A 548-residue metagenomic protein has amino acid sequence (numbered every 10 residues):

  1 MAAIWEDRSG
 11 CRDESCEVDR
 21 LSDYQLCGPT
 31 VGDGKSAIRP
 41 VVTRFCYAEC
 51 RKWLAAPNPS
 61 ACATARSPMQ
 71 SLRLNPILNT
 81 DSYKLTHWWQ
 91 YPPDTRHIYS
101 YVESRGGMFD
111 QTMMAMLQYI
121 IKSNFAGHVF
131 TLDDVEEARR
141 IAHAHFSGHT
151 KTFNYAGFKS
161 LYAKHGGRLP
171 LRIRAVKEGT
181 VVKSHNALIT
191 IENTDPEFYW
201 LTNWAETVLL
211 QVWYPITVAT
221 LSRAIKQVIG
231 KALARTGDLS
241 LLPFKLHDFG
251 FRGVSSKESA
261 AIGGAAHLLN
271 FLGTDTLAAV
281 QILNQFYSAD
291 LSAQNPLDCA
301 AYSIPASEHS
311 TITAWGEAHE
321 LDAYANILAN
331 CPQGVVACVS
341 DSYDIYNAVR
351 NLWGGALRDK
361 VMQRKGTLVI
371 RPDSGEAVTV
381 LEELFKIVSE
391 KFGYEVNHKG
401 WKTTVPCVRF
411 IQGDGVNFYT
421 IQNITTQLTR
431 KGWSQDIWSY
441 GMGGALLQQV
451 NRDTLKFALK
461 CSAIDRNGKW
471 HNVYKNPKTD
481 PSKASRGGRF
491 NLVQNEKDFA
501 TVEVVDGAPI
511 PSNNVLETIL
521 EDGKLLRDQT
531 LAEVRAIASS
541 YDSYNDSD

Functional and structural regions predicted by a protein language model:
A2-P29: Secreted, propeptide-processed cysteine-rich mini-domains
C16-E17, L21-S22, D33, K52-A56: Secreted/processed peptides and extracellular or luminal domains of membrane proteins
Y24, F45-Y47: Aromatic (phenylalanine/tyrosine) cluster motif
S67-M108, T150, L161-P170, G179-K183 (+2 more regions): Buried, small/hydrophobic-residue-enriched core segments of structured protein domains
P68-K122, A126-G127, L269-L272, T276 (+7 more regions): Gly/Ser/Thr/Ala-enriched C-terminal appendages of enzymes
Y99-K164: N-terminal, Lys/Arg-enriched amphipathic/low-complexity engagement segments that precede the first folded domain
